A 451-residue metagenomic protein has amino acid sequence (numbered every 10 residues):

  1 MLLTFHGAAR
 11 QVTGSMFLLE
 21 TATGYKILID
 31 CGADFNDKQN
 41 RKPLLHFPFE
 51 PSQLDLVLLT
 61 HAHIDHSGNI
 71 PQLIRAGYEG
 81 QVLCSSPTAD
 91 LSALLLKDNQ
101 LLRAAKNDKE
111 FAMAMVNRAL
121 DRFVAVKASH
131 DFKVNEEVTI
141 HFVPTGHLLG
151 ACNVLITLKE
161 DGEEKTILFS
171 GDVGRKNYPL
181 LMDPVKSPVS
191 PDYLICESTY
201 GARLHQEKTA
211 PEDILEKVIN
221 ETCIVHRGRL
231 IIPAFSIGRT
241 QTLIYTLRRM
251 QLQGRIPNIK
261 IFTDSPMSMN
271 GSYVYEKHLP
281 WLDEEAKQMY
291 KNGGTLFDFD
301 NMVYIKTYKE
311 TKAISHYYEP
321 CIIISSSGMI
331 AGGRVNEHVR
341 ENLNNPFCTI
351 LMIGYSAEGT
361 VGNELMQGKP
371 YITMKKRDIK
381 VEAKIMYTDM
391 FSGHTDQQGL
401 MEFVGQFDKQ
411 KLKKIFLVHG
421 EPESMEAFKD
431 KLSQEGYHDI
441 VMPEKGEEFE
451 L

Functional and structural regions predicted by a protein language model:
M1-S52, A125-M182, K309-H316, I322 (+4 more regions): Core dinuclear metal-dependent hydrolase active-site scaffold
A9-G14, E20-G80, C84-D90, L95-R122 (+4 more regions): Pre-active-site segment of Zn-dependent metallo-hydrolases
I29-C31, L54-H63, I70, V82-S85 (+11 more regions): Active-site neighborhood of phospho(di)ester-bond hydrolases with catalytic His/Asp-centered motifs
A93-A151, L279-Y318: Metallo-beta-lactamase
K176-D264, T349-G354, I372-E435: Cap/insert and terminal regions of metallo-dependent hydrolase folds
V218-E358: Hard-cation-handling environments
S265-N270, E276, I350-L365, P370-F391 (+1 more regions): Short, flexible loop segments at boundaries between secondary-structure elements
V335, I415, I440: Hydrophobic, well-ordered secondary-structure elements that form the walls of internal hydrophobic environments
